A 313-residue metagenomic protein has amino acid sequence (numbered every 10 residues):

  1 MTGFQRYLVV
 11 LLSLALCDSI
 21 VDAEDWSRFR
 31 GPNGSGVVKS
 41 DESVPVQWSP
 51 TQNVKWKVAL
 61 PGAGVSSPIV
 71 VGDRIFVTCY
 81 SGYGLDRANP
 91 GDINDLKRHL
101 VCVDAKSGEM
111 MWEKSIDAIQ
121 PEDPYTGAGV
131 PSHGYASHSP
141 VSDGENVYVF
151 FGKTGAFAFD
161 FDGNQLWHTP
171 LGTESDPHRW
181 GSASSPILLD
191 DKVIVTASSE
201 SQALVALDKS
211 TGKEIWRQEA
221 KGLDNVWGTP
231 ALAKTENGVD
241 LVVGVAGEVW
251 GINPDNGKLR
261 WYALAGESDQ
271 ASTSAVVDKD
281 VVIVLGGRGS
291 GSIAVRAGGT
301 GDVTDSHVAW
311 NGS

Functional and structural regions predicted by a protein language model:
M1-Q5: N-terminal secretory signal peptides that target proteins for export/translocation
R6-Y7, F29: Positively charged, low-complexity intrinsically disordered regions
Y7-D18: Bacterial N-terminal signal peptides
D18-S313: Noncatalytic, solvent-exposed loop/strand surfaces of beta-propeller-type extracellular/periplasmic domains
